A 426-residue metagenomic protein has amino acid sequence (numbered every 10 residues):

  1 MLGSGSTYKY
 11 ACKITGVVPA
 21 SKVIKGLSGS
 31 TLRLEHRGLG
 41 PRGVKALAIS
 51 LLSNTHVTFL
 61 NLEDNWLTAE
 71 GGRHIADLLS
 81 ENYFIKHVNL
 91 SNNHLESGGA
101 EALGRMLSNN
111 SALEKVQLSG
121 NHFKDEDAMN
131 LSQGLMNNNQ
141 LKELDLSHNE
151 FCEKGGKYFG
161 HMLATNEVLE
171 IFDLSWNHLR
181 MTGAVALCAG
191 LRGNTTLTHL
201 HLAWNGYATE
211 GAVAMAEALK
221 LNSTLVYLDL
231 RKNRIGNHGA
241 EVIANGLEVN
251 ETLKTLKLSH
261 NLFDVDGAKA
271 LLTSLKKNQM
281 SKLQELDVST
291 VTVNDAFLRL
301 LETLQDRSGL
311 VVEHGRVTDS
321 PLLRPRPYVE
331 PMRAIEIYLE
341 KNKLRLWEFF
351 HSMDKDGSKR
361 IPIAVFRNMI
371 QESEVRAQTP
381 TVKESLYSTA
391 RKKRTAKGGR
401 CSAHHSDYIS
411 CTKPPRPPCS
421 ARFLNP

Functional and structural regions predicted by a protein language model:
M1-P426: Leucine-rich tandem repeat or coiled-coil scaffolds
